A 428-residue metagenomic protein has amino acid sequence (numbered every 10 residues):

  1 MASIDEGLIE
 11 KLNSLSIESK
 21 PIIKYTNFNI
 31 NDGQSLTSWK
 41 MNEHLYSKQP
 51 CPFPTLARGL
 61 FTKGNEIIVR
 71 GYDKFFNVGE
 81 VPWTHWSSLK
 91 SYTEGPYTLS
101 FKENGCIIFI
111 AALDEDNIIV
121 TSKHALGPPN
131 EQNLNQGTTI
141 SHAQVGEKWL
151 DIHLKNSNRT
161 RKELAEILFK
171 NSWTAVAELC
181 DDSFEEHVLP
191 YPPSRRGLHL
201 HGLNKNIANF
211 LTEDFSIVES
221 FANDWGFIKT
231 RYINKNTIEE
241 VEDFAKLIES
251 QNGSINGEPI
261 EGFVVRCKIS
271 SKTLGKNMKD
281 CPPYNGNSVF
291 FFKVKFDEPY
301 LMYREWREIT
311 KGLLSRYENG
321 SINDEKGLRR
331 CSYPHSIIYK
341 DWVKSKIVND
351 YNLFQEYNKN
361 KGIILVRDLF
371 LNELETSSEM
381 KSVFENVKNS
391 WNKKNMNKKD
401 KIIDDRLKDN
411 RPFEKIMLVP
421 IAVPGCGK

Functional and structural regions predicted by a protein language model:
M1-R411: Core nucleotide-handling region used for phosphoryl-transfer chemistry
E414: Exposed loop/turn and edge beta-strand positions of beta-sandwich/beta-sheet ligand-binding modules
M417: Walker A (P-loop) ATP-phosphate-binding motif of ABC ATPase nucleotide-binding domains
P420: Hydrophobic anchor at the beta1->P-loop junction of P-loop NTPases
V423: P-loop (Walker A) phosphate-binding loop of NTP-binding proteins
C426: ATP-binding Walker
